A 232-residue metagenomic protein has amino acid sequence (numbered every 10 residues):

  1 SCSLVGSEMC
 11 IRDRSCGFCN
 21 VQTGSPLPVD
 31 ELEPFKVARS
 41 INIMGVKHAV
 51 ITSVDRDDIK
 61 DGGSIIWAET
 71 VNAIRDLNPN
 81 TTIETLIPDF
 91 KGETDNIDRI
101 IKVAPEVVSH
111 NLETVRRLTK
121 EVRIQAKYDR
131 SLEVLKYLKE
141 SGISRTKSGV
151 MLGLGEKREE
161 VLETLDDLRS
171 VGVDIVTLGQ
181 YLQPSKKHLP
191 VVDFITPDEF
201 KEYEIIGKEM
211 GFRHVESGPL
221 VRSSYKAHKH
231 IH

Functional and structural regions predicted by a protein language model:
S1-G6, I11: Single conserved hydrophobic/aromatic residue that forms the stacking wall/gate of nucleotide- or nucleobase-binding
S1-S3, F35-K36, I43, E69-T81 (+3 more regions): Auxiliary Fe-S-binding modules of radical SAM enzymes
S7, N20-K36, I41-T94, I100-V134 (+2 more regions): Core AdoMet radical
R12-C19: Short cysteine clusters
R14, D98, K120, E159: Alpha-helical elements of the RecA-like P-loop NTPase motor core of helicases
